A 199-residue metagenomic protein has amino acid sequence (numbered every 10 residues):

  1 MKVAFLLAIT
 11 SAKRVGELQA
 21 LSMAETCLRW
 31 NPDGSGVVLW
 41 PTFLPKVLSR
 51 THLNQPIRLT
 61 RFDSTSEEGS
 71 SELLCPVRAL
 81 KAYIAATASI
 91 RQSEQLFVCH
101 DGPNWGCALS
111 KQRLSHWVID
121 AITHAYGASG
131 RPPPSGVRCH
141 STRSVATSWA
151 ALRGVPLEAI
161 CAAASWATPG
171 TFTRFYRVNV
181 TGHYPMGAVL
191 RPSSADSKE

Functional and structural regions predicted by a protein language model:
M1-E199: Extended, non-catalytic subsegments within catalytic or DNA/protein-binding/adaptor domains
